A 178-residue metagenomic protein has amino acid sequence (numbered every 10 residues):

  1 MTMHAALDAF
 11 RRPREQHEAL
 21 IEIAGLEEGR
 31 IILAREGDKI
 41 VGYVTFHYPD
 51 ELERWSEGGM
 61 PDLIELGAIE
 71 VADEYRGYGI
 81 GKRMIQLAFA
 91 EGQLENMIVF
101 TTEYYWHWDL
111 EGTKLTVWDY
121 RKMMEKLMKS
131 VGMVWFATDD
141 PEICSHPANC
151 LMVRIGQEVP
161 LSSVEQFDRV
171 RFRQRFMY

Functional and structural regions predicted by a protein language model:
M1-R11, M97-Y178: Terminal substrate-recognition subdomain of acyl/acetyltransferases
H4-D8, E65, E70-Y75: Surface-exposed cleft-lining segments at the edges of enzyme active sites
R11-E36, V41-I64, I69: A conserved beta-strand-loop-helix scaffold within acyl/acetyltransferase catalytic domains
L20-E22, I85, E125: Short amphipathic alpha-helical segments and helix-helix/interface helices
E53-S56, Y75, D109-G112: A generic structural signal for short coil/turn motifs at secondary-structure boundaries
E65-L66, L87-G92, T101: Hydrophobic, well-ordered secondary-structure scaffolds
V71, G77-Q93: Conserved acetyl-CoA-binding loop-helix of GNAT-fold acetyltransferases
